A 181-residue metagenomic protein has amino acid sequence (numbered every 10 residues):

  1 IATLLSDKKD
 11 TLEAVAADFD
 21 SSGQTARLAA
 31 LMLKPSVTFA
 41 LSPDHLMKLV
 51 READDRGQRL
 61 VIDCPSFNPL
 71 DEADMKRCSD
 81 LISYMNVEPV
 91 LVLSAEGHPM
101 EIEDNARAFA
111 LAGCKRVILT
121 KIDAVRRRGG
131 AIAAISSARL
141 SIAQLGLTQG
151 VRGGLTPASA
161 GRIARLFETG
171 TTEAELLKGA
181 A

Functional and structural regions predicted by a protein language model:
I1-A16, R27: Walker A/P-loop phosphate-binding motif and the immediately C-terminal alpha-helix
T3, D7, G57-S66, L81-Y84: N-terminal loops that bind phosphate or other acidic moieties and the adjacent beta-alpha structural core
L12-G23, M32-R77, S94: Switch II (G3) loop of P-loop NTPases
T25-M32, R107, A131-A134: Short, aromatic/basic amphipathic alpha-helical patches
P65-E72, M85-I102, V125: Conserved Switch II/interswitch segment of TRAFAC-class P-loop GTPases
D74-S79, D104-A108: Charged helix-capping and loop-helix junction motifs
N86-L93, A110-G153: Conserved beta-strand/loop subsegment of P-loop NTPase cores
I135-A181: NTP-binding/hydrolysis catalytic cores, primarily Walker-type P-loop NTPases
